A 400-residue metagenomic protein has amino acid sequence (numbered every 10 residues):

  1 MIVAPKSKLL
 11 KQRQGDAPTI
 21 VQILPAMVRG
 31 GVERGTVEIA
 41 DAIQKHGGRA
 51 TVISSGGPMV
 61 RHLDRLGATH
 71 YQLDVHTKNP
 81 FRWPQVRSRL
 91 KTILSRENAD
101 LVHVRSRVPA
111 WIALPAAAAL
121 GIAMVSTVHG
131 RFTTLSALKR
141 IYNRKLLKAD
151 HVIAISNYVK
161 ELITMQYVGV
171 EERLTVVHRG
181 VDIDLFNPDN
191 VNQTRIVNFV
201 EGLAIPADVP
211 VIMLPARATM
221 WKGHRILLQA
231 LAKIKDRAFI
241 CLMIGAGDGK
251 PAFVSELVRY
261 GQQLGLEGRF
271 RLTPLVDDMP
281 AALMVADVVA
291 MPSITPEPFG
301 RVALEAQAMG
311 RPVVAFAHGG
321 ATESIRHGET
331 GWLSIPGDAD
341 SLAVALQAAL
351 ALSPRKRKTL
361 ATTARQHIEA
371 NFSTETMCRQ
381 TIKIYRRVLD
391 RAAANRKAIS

Functional and structural regions predicted by a protein language model:
P5-A17, Q22-R82, G249: N-terminal strand-loop element at the rim of the active site of nucleotide-sugar-dependent glycosyltransferases
G30-E38, P210-K233, S255, D340 (+1 more regions): A conserved mid-protein helix/loop that constitutes part of the nucleotide-sugar donor-binding site
G47-R49, G202-V211, H224-R271, R355: A conserved nucleotide-sugar
V52, P312-A315, I325: Short hydrophobic beta-strand element within catalytic cores of glycosyltransferases and related nucleotide-activated
V104-A110, V128: Short His-centered aromatic/hydrophobic patch
A118, M124-I155, E161, V168-G169: A conserved, positively charged/aromatic
H327-G328, W332-D340, A348-P354: Conserved acidic donor-binding segment of nucleotide-sugar-dependent glycosyltransferases
A348, R355-N371, Q380-K383: A short, well-ordered alpha-helix in the C-terminal region of glycosyltransferases
